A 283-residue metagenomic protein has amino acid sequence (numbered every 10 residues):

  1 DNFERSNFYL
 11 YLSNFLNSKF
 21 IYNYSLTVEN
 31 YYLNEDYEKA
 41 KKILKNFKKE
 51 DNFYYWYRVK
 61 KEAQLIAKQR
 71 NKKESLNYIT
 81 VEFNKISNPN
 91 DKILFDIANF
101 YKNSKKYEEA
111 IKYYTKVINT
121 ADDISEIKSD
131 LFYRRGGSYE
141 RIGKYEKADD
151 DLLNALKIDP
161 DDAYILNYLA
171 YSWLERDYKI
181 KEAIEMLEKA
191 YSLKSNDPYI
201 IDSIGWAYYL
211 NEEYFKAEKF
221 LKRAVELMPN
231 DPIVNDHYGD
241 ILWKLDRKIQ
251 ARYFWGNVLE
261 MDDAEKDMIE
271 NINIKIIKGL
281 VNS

Functional and structural regions predicted by a protein language model:
L10, L44, I79-T80, Y114 (+4 more regions): Hydrophobic/aromatic packing residues within the alpha-helices of TPR/SEL1-like helical repeat arrays
N14-F15, K48-K49, N84-K85, N119 (+4 more regions): Conserved structural position within tetratricopeptide repeats
S18, N52-F53, S87-N88, D122 (+5 more regions): Short coil turns that delineate tetratricopeptide repeat
Y22-N23, Y57-R58, I93, I127 (+5 more regions): TPR alpha-solenoid repeat register
L26, K61, D96, R134 (+4 more regions): Canonical tetratricopeptide repeat
E29, Q64, N99, G137 (+3 more regions): Residue-level recognition of tetratricopeptide repeat
L33, K68, N103, R134-G137 (+5 more regions): Register position in tetratricopeptide repeats
